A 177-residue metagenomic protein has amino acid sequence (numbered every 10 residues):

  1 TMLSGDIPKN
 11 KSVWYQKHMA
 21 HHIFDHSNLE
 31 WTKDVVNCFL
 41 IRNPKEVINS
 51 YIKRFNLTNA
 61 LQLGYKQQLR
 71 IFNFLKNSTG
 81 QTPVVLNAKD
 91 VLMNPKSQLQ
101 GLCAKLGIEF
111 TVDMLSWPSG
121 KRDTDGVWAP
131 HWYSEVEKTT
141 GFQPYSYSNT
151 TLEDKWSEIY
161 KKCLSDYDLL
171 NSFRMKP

Functional and structural regions predicted by a protein language model:
T1-V13: Active-site donor-binding segments of glycosyltransferases and PAPS-dependent sulfotransferases
V13-M19: Membrane-anchoring alpha-helices and their flanking helix-loop junctions
M19-D113, V127-S134, K138: PAPS-dependent sulfotransferase catalytic domain
E109-P177: PAPS-dependent sulfotransferases, especially Golgi type II membrane carbohydrate sulfotransferases
